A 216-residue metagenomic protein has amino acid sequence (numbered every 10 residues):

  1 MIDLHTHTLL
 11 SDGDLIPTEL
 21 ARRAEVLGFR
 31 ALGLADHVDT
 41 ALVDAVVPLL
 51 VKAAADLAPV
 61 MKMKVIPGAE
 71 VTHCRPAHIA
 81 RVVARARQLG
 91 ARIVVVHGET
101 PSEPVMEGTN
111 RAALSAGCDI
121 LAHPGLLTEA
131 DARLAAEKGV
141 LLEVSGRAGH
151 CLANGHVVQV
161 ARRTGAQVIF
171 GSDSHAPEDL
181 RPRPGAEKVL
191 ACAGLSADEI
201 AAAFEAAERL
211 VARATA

Functional and structural regions predicted by a protein language model:
I2-T6, E103, R111-A122, L127-A216: Charged catalytic cores and adjacent phosphate/nucleic-acid-binding surfaces used for phosphate/nucleic-acid chemistry
H7, V38, E70-T72, E99 (+2 more regions): Catalytic metal-binding/acid-base residues of hydrolase active sites
L9-V47: Metal-associated gating/positioning segment near the N- to mid-region
D12-G13, L42-V43, C74-R75, V105 (+2 more regions): Secondary-structure boundary/capping motif
I16, V46, H78-I79, M106 (+2 more regions): Residues at alpha-helix caps and immediate loop-helix transition turns in enzyme cores, especially N- and C-cap
E25-G28, R87, L114, A191: Non-catalytic positions within long, well-ordered alpha-helices that form the structural scaffold/packing of enzyme
G28-A31, A54-A55, V60, L190-A191: Active-site gating loops and adjacent loop-to-helix segments of metal-dependent hydrolytic enzymes
V43-V144, A212-A216: Extended substrate/RNA-proximal surfaces in nucleic-acid metabolism proteins
